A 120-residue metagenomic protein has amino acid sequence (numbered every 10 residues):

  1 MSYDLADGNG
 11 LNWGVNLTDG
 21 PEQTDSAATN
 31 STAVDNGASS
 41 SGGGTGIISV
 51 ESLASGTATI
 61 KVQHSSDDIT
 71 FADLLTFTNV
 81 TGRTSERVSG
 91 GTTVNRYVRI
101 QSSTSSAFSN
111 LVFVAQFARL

Functional and structural regions predicted by a protein language model:
M1-N16: Predominantly extracellular/luminal regions of secreted and cell-surface proteins, especially disulfide-bonded
L17-S41, S52-K61, V80-R87, T104-S109: Surface-exposed ligand/attachment interfaces on beta-rich extracellular proteins
N30-A33, D68-L74: Tryptophan-centered short beta-strand motifs
G43-I48, G91-N110: Noncatalytic modules at the cell exterior or secretory-pathway interfaces, chiefly beta-strand-rich lectin/adhesion
Q63-S65: Conserved Ser/Thr-centered positions that define the repeating blades of beta-propeller domains
A72-G82: Solvent-exposed serine/threonine-rich low-complexity stretches and specific carbohydrate-binding patches
S106-L120: Edge beta-strands of jelly-roll/beta-sandwich modules across compartments, strongly enriched in secreted/luminal
